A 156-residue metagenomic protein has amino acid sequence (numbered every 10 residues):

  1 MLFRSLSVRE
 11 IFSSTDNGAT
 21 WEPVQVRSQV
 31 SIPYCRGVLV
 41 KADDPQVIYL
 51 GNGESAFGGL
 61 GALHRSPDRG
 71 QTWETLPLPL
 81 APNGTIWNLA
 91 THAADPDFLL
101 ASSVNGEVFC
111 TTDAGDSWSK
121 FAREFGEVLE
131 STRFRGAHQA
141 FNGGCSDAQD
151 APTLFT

Functional and structural regions predicted by a protein language model:
M1-T156: Extracellular glycan-interacting surfaces
